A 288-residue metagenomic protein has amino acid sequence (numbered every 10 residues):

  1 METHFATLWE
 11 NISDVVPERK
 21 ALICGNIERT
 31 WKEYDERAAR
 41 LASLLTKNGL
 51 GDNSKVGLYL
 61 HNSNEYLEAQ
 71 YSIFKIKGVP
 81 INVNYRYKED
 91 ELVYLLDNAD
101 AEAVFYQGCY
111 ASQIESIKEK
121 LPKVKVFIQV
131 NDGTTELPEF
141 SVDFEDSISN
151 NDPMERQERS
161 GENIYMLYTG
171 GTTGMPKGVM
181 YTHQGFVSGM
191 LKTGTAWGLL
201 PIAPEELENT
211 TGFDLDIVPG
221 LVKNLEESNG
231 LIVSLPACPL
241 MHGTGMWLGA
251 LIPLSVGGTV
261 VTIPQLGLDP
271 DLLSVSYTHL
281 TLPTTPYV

Functional and structural regions predicted by a protein language model:
M1-A21: A short N-terminal helical cap/helix-turn-helix that marks the beginning of AMP-binding/adenylate-forming
E18-S63, Q70-Y71, K88-V93: Conserved AMP-binding/adenylate-forming core of the ANL superfamily
N26, Q113-G161, G170, Q184-V187 (+3 more regions): ANL superfamily adenylate-forming
K47-N48, K75-D146: Structural core segment of the AMP-binding/adenylate-forming
H61-I81, Y85-E89, D97-A103, I232-V233 (+1 more regions): A short helix-loop-beta submotif of the ANL/AMP-binding
N150-Y168, G174-M175, L225-S234: Conserved pre-ATP/AMP-binding loop-to-beta segment of ANL
T169, T278-T284: Conserved small/polar residues in nucleotide/adenosyl-binding loops
V187-P236, M241-L280: Conserved AMP-binding/adenylation subdomain of ANL enzymes
